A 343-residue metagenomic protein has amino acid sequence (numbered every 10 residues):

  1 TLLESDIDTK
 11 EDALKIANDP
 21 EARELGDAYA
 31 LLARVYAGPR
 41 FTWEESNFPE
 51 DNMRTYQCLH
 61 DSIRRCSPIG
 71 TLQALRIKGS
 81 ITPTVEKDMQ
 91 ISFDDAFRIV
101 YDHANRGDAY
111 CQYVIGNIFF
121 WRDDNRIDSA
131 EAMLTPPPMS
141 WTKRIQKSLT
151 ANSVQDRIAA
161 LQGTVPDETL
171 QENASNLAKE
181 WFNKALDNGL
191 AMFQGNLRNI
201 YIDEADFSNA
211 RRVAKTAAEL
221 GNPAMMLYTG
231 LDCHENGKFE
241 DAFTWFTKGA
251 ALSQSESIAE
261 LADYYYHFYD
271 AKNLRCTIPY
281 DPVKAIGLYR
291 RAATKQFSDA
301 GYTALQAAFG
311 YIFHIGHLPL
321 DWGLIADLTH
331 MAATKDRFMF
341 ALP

Functional and structural regions predicted by a protein language model:
E4-I7, A33, A37-P49, L75-Q90 (+9 more regions): Short coil/turn linking the two alpha-helices of tandem helical-hairpin repeats
R23-G26, G38-R40, E44-E45, R65-T71 (+12 more regions): Short helix-capping/linker turns of helical repeat alpha-solenoids
Y56-R64, P136-P138, V283-A293, W322-R337: TPR/TPR-like (Sel1-like) alpha-helical repeat modules
I63, A104, I115, L186 (+7 more regions): Fold-core signature of tandem repeat domains
